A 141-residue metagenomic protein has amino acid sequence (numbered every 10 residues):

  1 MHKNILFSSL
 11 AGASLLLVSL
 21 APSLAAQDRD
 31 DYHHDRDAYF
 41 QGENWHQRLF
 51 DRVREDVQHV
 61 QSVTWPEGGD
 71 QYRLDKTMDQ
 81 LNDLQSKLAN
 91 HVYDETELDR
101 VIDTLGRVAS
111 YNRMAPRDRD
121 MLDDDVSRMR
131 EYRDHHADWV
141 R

Functional and structural regions predicted by a protein language model:
M1-Q27: Classical secretory targeting signals
L24-R141: Glycine- and aromatic-enriched low-complexity segments, predominantly in secreted/extracellular proteins and matrices
